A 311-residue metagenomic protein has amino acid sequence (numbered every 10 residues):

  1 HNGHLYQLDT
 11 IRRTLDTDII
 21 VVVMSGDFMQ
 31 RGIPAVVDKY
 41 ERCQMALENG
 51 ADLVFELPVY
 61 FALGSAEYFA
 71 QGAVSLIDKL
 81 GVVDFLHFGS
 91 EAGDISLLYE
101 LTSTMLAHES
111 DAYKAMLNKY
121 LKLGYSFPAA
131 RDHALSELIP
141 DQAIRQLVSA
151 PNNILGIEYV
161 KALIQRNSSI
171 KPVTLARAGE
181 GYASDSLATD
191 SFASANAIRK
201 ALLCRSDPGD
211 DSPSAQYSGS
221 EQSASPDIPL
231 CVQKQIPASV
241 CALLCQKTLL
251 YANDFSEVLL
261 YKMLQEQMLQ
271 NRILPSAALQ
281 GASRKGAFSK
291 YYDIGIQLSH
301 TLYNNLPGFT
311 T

Functional and structural regions predicted by a protein language model:
H1-R42: N-terminal catalytic cores of NTP/NDP-binding nucleotidyl/phosphoryl-transfer enzymes
R12, C43-L47, K161-I164, R199: Class I S-adenosyl-L-methionine
R12-R13, L47, V74, D78-K79: Non-catalytic positions within long, well-ordered alpha-helices that form the structural scaffold/packing of enzyme
L15-D18, A51, V82-V83: Short, high-confidence coil segments that cap the C-terminus of an alpha-helix and link into the following beta-strand
V37-E41, N49, G64, Y68 (+1 more regions): Generic alpha-helix structural propensity
E41-Q44, E109: Acidic, Ser/Thr-rich peripheral helices and adjacent loops at domain boundaries
C43-P58: A glycine-rich helix N-cap at a beta->alpha junction
E56-T311: Active-site cores that bind ATP or allylic diphosphates and position pyrophosphate for catalysis
